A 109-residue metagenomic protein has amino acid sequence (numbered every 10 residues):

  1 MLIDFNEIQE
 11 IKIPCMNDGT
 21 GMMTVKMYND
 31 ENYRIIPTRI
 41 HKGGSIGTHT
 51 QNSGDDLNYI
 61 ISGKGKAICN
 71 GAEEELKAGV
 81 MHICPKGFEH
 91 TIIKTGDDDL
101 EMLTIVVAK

Functional and structural regions predicted by a protein language model:
M1-N32: A short, N-terminal "cap"/entry segment at the start of jelly-roll beta-barrel domains of the cupin/DSBH fold
G21, I36-Q51: Conserved short histidine dyad/triad with adjacent acidic residue
E31-Y33, K42-G44, K64, A108-K109: Short, charged/polar surface micro-motifs in flexible loops or helix N-caps
Y33, K42, S53, A72 (+2 more regions): A generic "binding-loop/recognition-motif" signal
H41, Q51-A67: Short, conserved beta-strand element in jelly-roll/cupin
S45-G47, K66, H82, K86-I92: Histidine-centered metal-chelating micro-motifs
A72-K86: Short acidic-glycine-tyrosine-enriched beta hairpin
K86-K109: Ligand-binding loop in jelly-roll beta-barrel domains
